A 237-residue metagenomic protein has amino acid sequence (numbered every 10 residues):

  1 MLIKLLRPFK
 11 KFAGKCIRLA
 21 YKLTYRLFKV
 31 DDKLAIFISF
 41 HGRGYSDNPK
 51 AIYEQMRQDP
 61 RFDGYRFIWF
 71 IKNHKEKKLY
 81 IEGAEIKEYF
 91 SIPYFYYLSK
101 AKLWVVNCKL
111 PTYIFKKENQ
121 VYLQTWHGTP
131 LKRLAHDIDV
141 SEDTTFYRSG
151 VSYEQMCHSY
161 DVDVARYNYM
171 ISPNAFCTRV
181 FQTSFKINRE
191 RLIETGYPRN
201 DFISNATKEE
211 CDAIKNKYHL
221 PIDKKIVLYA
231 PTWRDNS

Functional and structural regions predicted by a protein language model:
M1-I92: N-terminal pre-catalytic "stem/leader" segment of glycosyltransferase-like enzymes
D32-K33, Q120, K224-V227: Nucleotide donor/acceptor-binding cores
F37-F40, W126-G128, G196-Y197, L228-R234: Short loop/turn segments at strand-loop or loop-helix junctions that form parts of catalytic or ligand-binding pockets
Y45-P60, P198-S237: Conserved catalytic-core segment of nucleotide-activated headgroup transferases in glycan assembly
K50-E54, G83-T145: Extended catalytic core of nucleotide-activated donor transferases of GT-like folds
I71-N73, C108, P173-F176: Helix N-cap/beta->alpha junction signal
K102-L103, Y169, I226: Short, Asp-centered acidic motifs that coordinate Mg2+ and/or phosphate in catalytic or ligand-binding sites
Y113, K117-A206: Active-site-proximal region of nucleotide-activated glycan assembly enzymes, centered on histidine/acidic-rich loops
